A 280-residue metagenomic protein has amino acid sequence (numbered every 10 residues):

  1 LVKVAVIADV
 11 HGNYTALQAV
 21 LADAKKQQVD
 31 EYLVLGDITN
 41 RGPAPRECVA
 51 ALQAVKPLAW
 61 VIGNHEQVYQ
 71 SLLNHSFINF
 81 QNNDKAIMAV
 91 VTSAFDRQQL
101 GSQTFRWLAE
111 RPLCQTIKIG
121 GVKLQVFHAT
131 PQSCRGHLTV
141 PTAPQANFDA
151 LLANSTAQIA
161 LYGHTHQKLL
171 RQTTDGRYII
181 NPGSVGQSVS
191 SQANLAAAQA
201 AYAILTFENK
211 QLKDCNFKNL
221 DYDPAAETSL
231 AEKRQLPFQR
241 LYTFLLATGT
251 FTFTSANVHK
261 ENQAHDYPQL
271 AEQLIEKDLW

Functional and structural regions predicted by a protein language model:
L1, V68-N74, Q115, S155-L169 (+1 more regions): N-terminal short leaders/motifs
K3-R97, A109: Core catalytic region of metal-dependent phosphoesterases/phosphodiesterases, especially metallo-beta-lactamase-like
A8, G36, I62, F127 (+3 more regions): Single, functionally critical "micro-switch" positions that shape active/binding sites and transmembrane helices
A16, V20, N40, R46 (+6 more regions): Short, electropositive, low-hydrophobicity segments enriched in small/polar residues
M88, T92, D96-K218, E227: Acidic, His/Gly-enriched loop-helix segments that form or flank divalent-metal centers in metallo-dependent hydrolases
T174-W280: Acidic, His/Gly-rich catalytic cores of divalent-metal-dependent hydrolytic chemistry
